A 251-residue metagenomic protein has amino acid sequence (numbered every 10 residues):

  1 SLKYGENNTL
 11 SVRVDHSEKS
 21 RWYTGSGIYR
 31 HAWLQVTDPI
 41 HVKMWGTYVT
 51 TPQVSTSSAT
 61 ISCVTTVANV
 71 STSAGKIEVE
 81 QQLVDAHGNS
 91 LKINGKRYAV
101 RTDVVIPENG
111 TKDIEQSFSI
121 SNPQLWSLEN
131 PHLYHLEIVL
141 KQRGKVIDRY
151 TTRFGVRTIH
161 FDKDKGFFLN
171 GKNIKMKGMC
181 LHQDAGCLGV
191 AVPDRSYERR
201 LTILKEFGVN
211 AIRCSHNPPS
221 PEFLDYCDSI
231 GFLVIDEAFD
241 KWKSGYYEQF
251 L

Functional and structural regions predicted by a protein language model:
S1-V234: Secreted/periplasmic carbohydrate-active enzymes, especially glycoside hydrolases
H182-A185, K241-Y247: Conserved radical SAM core fold
P218-S220, D240-K243: Solvent-exposed loop/turn segments at secondary-structure junctions within structured extracellular/periplasmic domains
S229, Y246-L251: Active-site neighborhood of glycoside hydrolase catalytic domains
